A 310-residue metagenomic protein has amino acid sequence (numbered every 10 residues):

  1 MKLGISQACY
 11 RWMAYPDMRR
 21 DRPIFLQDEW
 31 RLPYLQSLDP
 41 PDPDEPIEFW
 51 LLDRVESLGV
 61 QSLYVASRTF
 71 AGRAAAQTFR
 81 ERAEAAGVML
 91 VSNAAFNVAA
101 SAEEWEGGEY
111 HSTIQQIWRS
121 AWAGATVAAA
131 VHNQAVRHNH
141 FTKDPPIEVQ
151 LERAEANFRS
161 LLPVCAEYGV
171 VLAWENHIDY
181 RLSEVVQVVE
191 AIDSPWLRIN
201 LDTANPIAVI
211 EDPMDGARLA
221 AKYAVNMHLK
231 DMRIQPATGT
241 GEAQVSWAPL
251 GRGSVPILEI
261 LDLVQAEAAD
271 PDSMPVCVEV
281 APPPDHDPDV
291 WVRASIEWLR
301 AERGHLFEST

Functional and structural regions predicted by a protein language model:
M1-A123, S194, D262, R293-T310: N-terminal pre-domain/capping segments
L3-A8, L63-V65, L90-A95, V127-A130 (+5 more regions): Hydrophobic faces of well-ordered beta-strands that scaffold small-molecule active sites in alpha/beta enzyme cores
I5, V55, A154, L172 (+6 more regions): Conserved, mostly hydrophobic/aromatic
L32-E45, V149-L151, S246-S254: A short acidic, glycine-rich active-site loop that binds or catalyzes chemistry on phosphate/adenosine moieties
D42-P43, S62-Q77, N97-H111, K143-P145 (+5 more regions): Acidic-and-aromatic substrate-binding clefts and catalytic sites of carbohydrate-active enzymes
E84-L90, S101-I199, S309: Active-site acidic/histidine proton-transfer and metal-coordination neighborhood in alpha/beta enzyme cores
A100, R159-S254, E267: Acidic/histidine-rich catalytic cores of soluble enzymes
G253, L258-L261, A266, D272-V280 (+1 more regions): H/E-rich (His + Asp/Glu) clusters that bind or coordinate divalent metals
